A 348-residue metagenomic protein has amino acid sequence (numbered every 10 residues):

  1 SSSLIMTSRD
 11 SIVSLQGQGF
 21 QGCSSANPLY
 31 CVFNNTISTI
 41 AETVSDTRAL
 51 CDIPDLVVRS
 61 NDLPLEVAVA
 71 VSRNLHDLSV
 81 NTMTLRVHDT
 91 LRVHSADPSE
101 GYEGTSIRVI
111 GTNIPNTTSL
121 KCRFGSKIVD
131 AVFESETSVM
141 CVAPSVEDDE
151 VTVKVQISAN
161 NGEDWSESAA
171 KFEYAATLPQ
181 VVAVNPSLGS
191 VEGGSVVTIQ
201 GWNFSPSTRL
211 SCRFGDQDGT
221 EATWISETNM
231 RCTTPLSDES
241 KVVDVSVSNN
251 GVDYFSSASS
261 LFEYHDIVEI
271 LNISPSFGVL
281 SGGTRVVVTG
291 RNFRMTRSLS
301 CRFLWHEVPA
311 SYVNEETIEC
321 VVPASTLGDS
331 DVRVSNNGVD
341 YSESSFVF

Functional and structural regions predicted by a protein language model:
S1-S25, H76-N116, G162-P206, V252-M295 (+1 more regions): Beta-strand/beta-sandwich contexts
F20-S38, I114-K127, F204-G219, F293-H306: Short, surface-exposed alpha-helix to beta-strand junction/turn motifs within ectodomains of secreted and cell-envelope
V32, A70-S72, Q156-A159, S248 (+1 more regions): Conserved Ser/Thr-centered positions that define the repeating blades of beta-propeller domains
N35-I37, R73-L75, S126-I128, N161-E163 (+4 more regions): Solvent-exposed strand-loop boundary residues in beta-sheet-rich modules
T36-D46, T82, K127-E136, D218-E227 (+1 more regions): Short, surface-exposed loop motifs enriched in S/T, G, D/E and P with embedded aromatic residues
R48-D55, S138-S145, N229-P235, T317-P323: Exposed aromatic-hydrophobic patches
D55-L63, S145-V151, L236-K241, P323-G328: Surface-exposed, short loops/turns at beta-strand junctions within beta-sandwich domains
